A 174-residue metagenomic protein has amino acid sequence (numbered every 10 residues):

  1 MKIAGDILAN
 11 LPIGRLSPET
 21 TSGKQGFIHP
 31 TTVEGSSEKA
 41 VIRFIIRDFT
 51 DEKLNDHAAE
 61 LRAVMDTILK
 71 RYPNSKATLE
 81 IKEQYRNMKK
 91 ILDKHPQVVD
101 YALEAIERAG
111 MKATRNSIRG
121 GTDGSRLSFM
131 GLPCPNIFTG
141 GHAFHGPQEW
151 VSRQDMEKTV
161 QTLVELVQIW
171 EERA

Functional and structural regions predicted by a protein language model:
M1-D56, D66: Midchain, well-structured core segments that form catalytic/ion-binding scaffolds
M1-S17, K53, E60-V64, E104 (+2 more regions): His/Asp/Glu-rich mid-to-C-terminal helical/loop segments that flank catalytic regions of hydrolases
L8-P18, I28-H29, K76, Q84-C134: Active-site-adjacent substrate-binding region of metalloamidase/peptidase-like peptide-processing proteins
T32, F44-D48, A58, I81-E83 (+2 more regions): Active-site proximal loops enriched in glycine and acidic residues that flank catalytic Cys/His/Asp and coordinate
G35-S36, P133, T139-H142: Short connector loops/turns at beta-strand edges and beta->alpha or beta->beta junctions
S37-K39, R47-E107: Metal-dependent peptidase/peptidase-like ectodomains
F44, A102, L127, I137 (+1 more regions): Hydrophobic, well-ordered secondary-structure elements that form the walls of internal hydrophobic environments
